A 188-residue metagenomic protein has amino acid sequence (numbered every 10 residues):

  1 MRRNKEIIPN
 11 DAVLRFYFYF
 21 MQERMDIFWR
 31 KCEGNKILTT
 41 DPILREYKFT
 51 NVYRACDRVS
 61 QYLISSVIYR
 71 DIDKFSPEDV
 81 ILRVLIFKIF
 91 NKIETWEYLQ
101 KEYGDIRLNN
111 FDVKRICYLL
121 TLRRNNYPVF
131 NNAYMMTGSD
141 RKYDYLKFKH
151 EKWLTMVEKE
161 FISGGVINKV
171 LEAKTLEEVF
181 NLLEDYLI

Functional and structural regions predicted by a protein language model:
M1-L154: Structure-specific DNA junction-binding interface
D140-L187: Helix-hairpin-helix/helix-loop-helix acidic hairpins
